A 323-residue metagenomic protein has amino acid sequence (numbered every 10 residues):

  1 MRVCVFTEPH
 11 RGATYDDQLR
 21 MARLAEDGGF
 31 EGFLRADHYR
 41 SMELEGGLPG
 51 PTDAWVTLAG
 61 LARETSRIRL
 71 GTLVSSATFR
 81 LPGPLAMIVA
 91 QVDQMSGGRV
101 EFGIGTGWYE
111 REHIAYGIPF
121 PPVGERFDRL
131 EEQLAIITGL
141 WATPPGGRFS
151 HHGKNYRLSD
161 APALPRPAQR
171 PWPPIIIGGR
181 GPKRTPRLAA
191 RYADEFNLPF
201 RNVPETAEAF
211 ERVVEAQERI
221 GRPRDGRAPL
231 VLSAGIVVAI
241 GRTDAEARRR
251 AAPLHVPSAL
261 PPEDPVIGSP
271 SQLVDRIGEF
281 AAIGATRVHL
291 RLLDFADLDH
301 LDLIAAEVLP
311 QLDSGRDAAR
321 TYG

Functional and structural regions predicted by a protein language model:
M1-G323: Active-site-adjacent structural elements that line small-molecule/cofactor binding pockets in enzymes
